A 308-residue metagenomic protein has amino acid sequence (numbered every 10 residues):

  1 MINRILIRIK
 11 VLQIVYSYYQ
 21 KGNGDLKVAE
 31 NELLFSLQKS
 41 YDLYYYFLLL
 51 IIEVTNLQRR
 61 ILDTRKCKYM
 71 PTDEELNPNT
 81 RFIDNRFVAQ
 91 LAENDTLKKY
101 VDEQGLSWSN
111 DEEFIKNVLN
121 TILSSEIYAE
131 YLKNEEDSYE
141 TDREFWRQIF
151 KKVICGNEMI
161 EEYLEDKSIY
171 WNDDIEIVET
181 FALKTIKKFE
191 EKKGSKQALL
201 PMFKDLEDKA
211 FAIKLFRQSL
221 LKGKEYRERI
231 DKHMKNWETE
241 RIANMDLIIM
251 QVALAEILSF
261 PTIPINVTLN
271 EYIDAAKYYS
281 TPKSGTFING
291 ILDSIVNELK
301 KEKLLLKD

Functional and structural regions predicted by a protein language model:
M1-D308: Class I Rossmann-like S-adenosyl-L-methionine
